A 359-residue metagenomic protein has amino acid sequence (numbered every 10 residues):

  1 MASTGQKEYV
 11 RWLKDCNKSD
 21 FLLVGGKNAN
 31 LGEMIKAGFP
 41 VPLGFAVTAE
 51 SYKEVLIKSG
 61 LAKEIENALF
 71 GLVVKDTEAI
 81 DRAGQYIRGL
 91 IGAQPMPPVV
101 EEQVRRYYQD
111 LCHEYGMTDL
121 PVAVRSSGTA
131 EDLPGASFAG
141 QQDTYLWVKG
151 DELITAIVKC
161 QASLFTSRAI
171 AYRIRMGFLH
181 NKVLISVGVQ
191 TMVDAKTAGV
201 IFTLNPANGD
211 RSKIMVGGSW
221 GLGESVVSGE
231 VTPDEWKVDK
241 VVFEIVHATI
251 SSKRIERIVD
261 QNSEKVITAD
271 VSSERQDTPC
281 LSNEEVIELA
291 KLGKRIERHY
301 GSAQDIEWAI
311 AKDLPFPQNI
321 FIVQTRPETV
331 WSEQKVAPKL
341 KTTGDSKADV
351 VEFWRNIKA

Functional and structural regions predicted by a protein language model:
M1-S186, T197, D277-E284, L289-L292 (+5 more regions): N-terminal beta-alpha lobe that positions the nucleotide/phosphoryl donor in ATP/NTP-coupled carboxylate activation
A198-N205: Segments forming glycine/polar-rich beta-alpha architectures that bind adenosine-containing cofactors
K213-D305, I310-L314, T342-A359: Conserved catalytic alpha/beta cores of large enzymes that bind or transform nucleotide phosphates and polynucleotides
G218, V323-V330: Short beta->alpha transition motifs characteristic of CBS
E224-S228, W331-V336: Cytochrome P450 core scaffold surrounding the K-helix E-X-X-R motif and the conserved "meander" helix-loop region
T329-S332, K341: Intrinsic-disorder signal
